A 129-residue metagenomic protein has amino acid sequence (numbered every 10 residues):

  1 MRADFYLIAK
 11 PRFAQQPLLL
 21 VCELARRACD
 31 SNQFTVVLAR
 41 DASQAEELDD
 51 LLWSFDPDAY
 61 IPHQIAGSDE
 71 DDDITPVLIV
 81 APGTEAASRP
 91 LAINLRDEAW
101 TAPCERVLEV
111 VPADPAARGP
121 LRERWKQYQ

Functional and structural regions predicted by a protein language model:
M1-F5, R26-D30, P90, N94-L95 (+4 more regions): ASCE RecA-like P-loop NTPase motor cores that couple ATP hydrolysis to mechanical translocation on nucleic acids
M1-P17: Glycine-rich phosphate-binding "P-loop"
Q15, A45-E46, P115-R118: Loop/helix-junction capping segments adjacent to catalytic residues or to phosphate/diphosphate-binding pockets
L18-C22, R122: Short amphipathic alpha-helical segment that frequently serves as the phosphate-/nucleotide-binding helix
V21-E70: Short, well-structured hydrophobic secondary-structure segments
A39-A42, P82, L95-D97, V111-A113: Structural motif
G67-R106: Mid-chain, well-packed structural core segment of small domains
